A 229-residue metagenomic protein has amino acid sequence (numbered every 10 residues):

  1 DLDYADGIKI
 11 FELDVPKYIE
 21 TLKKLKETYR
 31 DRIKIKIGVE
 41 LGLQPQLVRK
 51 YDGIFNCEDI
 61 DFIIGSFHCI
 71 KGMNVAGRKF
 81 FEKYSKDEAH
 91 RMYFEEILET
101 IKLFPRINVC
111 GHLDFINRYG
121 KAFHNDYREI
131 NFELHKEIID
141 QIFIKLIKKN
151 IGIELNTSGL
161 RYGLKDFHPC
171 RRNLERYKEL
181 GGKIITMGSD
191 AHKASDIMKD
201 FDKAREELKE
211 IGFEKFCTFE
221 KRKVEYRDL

Functional and structural regions predicted by a protein language model:
D1-G7, E40-R49, R106-G120, K223 (+1 more regions): Short N-terminal signal/transit or membrane-insertion segments and the immediately adjacent low-complexity/disordered
D1-R91, E95, D196: A metal-dependent hydrolase metal-coordination microenvironment
L2, E58-L146, G152-L164: Divalent metal-binding pocket/active-site signature
P16-K23, D52, R91-K102, D140-I144 (+4 more regions): Amphipathic, non-transmembrane alpha-helical secondary structure
T21-K34, E99-N108, Q141-G152, E179-I184 (+1 more regions): A structural motif corresponding to the C-terminal end of an alpha-helix and its immediate exit/capping segment
I35-V39, I63-G65, V109-G111, I153-L155 (+2 more regions): Hydrophobic faces of well-ordered beta-strands that scaffold small-molecule active sites in alpha/beta enzyme cores
V48-K50, A76, F123, D166 (+1 more regions): A generic "cationic amphipathic patch" detector
K71, N117, N125-L229: Charged catalytic cores and adjacent phosphate/nucleic-acid-binding surfaces used for phosphate/nucleic-acid chemistry
